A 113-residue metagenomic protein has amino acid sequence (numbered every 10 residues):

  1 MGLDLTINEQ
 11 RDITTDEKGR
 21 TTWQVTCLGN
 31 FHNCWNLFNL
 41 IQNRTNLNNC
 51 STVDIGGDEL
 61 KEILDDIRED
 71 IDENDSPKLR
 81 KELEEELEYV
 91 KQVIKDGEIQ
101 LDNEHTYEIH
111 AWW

Functional and structural regions predicted by a protein language model:
M1-T106, W112-W113: Acidic (Asp/Glu-rich) sequence patches and key acidic residues that form negatively charged surfaces used
